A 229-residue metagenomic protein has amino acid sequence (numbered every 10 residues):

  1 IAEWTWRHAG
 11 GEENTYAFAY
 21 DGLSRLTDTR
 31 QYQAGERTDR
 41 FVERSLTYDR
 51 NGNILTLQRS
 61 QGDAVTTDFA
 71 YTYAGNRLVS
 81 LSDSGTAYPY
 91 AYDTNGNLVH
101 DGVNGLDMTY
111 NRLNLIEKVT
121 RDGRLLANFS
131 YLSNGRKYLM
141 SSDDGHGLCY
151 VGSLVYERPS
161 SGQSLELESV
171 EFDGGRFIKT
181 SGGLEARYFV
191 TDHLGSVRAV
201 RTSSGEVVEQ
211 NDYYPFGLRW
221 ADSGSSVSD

Functional and structural regions predicted by a protein language model:
E3-G10, D28-A34, T56-G62, V79-G85 (+7 more regions): Beta-turn initiation residues at beta-strand->coil junctions
E12, E36-F41: Short glycine-/Asp-/Thr-/Trp-enriched loop segments that recur within the blades of beta-propeller repeat domains
N14-Y16, E43-R44, T66-D68, T86-Y88 (+5 more regions): Short loop/turn microsegments at loop-to-beta-strand junctions
F18, L46, F69-Y71, P89-Y90 (+7 more regions): A residue-level detector for well-ordered beta-strand positions
D21, D49, T72-Y73, D93 (+6 more regions): Short, acidic, Ser/Thr-enriched surface-loop or helix-capping motifs
S45-D68, S153-E157, L194: A surface-exposed, glycine/aromatic-enriched loop/edge motif typical of exported proteins
F69-Y71, T180-D229: A motif-centric feature for acidic-aromatic and gly/ser/thr-rich catalytic loops and repeats
